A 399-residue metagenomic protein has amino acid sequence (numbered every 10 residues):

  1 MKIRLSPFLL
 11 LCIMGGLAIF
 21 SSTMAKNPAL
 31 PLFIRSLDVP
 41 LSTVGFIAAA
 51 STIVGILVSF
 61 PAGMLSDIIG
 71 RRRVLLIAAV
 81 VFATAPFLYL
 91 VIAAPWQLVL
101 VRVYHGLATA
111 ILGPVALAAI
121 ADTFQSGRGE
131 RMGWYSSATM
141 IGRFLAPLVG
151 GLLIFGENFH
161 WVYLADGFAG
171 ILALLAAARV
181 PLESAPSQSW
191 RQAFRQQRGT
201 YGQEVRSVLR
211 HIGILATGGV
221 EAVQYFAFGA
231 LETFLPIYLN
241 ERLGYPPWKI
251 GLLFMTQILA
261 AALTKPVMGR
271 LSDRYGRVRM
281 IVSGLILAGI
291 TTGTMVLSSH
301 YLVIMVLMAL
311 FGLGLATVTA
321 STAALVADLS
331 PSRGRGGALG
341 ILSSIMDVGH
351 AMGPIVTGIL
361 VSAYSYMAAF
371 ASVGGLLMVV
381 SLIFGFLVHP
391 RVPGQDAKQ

Functional and structural regions predicted by a protein language model:
M1-L5, E183-G218: Juxtamembrane intracellular "pre-TM" segments in multi-pass secondary transporters
P7-T52, A216, Y225-R242: Helix-loop boundary and gating motifs at the non-cytosolic
T52-F60, R143-F144, I258-P266, H350-A351: Residue-level signature of mid-helix packing/kink "hotspots" within the transmembrane helices of 12-pass Major
G70, V91-Q97, Q125, G244 (+2 more regions): Helix-breaking motifs and short loop linkers at transmembrane-helix boundaries and internal kinks in secondary membrane
R73-F87, G167, R279-T294: Structural signature of the two symmetry-related core transmembrane helices
W96-Y104, L302-L310: Paired small-residue
V101-M140, A324-L325: Cytoplasmic helix-loop-helix junction between adjacent transmembrane helices in 12-TM secondary transporters
F168-S189, V380-V388: C-terminal membrane-cytosol helix-exit motif in multi-pass small-molecule transporters
